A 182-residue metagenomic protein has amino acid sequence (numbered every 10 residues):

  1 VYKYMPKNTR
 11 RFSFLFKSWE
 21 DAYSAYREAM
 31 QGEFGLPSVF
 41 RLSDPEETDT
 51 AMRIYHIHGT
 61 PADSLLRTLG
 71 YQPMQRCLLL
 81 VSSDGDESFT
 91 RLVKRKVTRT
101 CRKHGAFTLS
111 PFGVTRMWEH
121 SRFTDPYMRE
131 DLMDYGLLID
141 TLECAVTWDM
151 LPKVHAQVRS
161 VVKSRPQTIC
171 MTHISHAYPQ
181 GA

Functional and structural regions predicted by a protein language model:
K3-P6, Y23-A182: C-terminal substrate-recognition/cap domain of FAD-linked oxidoreductases
M5-S13: Acyl-CoA/ACP chain-elongation machinery
S13-L15, L80: Conserved hydrophobic/aromatic beta-strand scaffold that supports enzyme active sites
F16-D21: Alpha-helix N-cap recognition
